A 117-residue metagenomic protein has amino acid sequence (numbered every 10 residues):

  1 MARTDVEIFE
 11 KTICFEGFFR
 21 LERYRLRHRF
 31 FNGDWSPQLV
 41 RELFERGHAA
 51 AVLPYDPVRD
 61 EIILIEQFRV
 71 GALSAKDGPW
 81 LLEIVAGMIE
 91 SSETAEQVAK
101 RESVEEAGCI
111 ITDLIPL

Functional and structural regions predicted by a protein language model:
M1-T12: A short, amphipathic edge element
E7, A51-L53, I115: Residues located in well-ordered beta-strands
F15-R59: Acidic, metal-coordinating catalytic segment for phosphate/diphosphate chemistry, firing primarily on the Nudix
R20, G47, F68-A72, G78-E83 (+1 more regions): Active-site segment of metal-dependent pyrophosphate-handling enzymes, primarily the Nudix hydrolase catalytic core
H28-L39, E96-I115: Short, charge-rich amphipathic segments
R41-F44, E61-R101: Conserved Nudix-box catalytic region and its N-terminal flanking loop in Nudix hydrolases and closely related
